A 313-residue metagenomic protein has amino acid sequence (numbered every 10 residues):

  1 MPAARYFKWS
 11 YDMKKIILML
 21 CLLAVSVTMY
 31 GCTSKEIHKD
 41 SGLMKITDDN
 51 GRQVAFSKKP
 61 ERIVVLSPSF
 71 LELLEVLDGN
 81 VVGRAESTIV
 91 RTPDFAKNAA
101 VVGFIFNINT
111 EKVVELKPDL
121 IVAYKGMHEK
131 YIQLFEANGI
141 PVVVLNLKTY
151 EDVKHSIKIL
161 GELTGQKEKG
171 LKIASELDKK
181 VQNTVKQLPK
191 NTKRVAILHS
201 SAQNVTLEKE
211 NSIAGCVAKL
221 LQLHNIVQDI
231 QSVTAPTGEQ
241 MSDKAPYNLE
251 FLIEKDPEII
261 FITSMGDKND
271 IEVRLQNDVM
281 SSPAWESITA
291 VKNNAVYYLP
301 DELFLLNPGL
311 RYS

Functional and structural regions predicted by a protein language model:
P2-D12, I16, Y30-S69, E168-L198 (+1 more regions): Bacterial Sec-exported substrate-binding components of ABC uptake systems
L20-T28: Bacterial N-terminal signal peptides
V65-L116, L120-K125, L223-I226, I230 (+1 more regions): A short, structured surface patch at a secondary-structure boundary
T92-F95, M127-I159, L163: Flexible loop/hinge segments that line or gate small-molecule binding clefts
V102, N109-G126, I140, N248-M265: Proline-aspartate-enriched helix->loop->beta-strand connector
K130, N146-I159, K193-V217, D270: Extracytoplasmic ligand-binding site segments that recognize negatively charged/polar headgroups
K154-H155, E162, L171, Q182-V185 (+1 more regions): Structured C-terminal subdomain patch of bacterial secreted/periplasmic proteins
N204-I271: Flexible, glycine-rich surface segments
